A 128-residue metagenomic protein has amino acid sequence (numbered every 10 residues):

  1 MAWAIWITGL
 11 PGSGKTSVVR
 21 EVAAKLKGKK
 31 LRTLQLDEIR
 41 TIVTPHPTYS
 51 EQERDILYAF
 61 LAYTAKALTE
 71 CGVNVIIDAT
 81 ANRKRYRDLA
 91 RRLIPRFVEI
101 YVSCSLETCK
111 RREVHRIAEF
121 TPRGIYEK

Functional and structural regions predicted by a protein language model:
A4: Walker A (P-loop) ATP-phosphate-binding motif of ABC ATPase nucleotide-binding domains
I7: Hydrophobic anchor at the beta1->P-loop junction of P-loop NTPases
S13, S17-C71: Conserved substrate/cofactor phosphate-moiety recognition/catalytic segment in nucleotide-dependent phosphotransferases
L31-T33, V75, F97: Hydrophobic beta-strand scaffold residues
R54-A62, K84, S103-L106, R123: Amphipathic alpha-helical transducer elements in NTP-driven molecular machines
D78, L93-R112: Conserved phosphate-donor/acceptor-positioning beta-strand/loop module used by diverse small-molecule
D78-K84: Conserved Switch II/interswitch segment of TRAFAC-class P-loop GTPases
R111-K128: Small-molecule kinase domains that catalyze NTP-dependent phosphoryl transfer to phosphate-bearing small molecules
